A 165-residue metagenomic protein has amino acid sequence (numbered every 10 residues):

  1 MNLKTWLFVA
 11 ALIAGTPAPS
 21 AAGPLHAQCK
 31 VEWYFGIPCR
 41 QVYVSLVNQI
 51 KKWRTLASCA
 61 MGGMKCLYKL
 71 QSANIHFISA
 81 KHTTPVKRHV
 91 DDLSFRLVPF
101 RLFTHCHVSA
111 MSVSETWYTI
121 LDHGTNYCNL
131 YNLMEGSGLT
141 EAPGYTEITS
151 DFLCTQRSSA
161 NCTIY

Functional and structural regions predicted by a protein language model:
N2-A10, A14-Y165: Ser/Thr-rich, low-complexity intrinsically disordered terminal regions
